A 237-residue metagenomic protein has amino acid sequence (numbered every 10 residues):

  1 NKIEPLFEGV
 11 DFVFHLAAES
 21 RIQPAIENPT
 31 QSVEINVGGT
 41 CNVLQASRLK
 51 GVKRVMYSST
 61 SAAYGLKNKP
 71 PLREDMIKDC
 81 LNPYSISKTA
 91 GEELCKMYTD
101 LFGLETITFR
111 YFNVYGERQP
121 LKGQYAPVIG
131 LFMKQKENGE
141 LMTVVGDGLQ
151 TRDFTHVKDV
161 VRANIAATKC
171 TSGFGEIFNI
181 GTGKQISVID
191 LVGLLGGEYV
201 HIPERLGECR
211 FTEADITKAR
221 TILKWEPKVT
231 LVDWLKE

Functional and structural regions predicted by a protein language model:
N1-F12: Conserved Rossmann-fold cofactor-binding substructure of NAD(P)-dependent oxidoreductases
F14, A18-E19, I26-V37, C41 (+1 more regions): Catalytic Tyr-X3-Lys loop
H15, E34, C41-P83: Conserved Rossmann-fold NAD(P)-dependent oxidoreductase catalytic core, especially the SDR/UDP-sugar
Q31-V33, M76, L81-E92, G123-G130 (+2 more regions): Short-chain dehydrogenase/reductase
L49, L66-N68, L81-I107, F112 (+1 more regions): Active-site Tyr-X1-5-Lys
T89, V114-G130, N138-E140, V145 (+4 more regions): Glycine/proline-rich active-site loop of Rossmann-fold NAD(P)-dependent oxidoreductases
D147, I177-F178, I186-G193, G197-I216: C-terminal "lid/loop" region of Rossmann-like NAD(P)-dependent oxidoreductases
T230-E237: Amphipathic terminal alpha-helices
